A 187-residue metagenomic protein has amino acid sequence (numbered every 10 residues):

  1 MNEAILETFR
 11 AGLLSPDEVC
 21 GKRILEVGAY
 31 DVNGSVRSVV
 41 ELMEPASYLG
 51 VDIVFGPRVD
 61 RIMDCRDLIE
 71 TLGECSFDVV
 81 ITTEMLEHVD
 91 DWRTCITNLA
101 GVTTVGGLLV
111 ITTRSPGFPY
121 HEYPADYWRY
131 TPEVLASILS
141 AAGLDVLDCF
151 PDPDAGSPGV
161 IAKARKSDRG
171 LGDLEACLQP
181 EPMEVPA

Functional and structural regions predicted by a protein language model:
M1-A4, G21, C75, S167: Short, structured coil/loop segments at alpha-helix boundaries
M1-E18: Class I SAM-dependent methyltransferase Rossmann-like catalytic core, especially the SAM/SAH-binding loop
A11, C65, I69, A141-L144: Generic N-terminal initiation segments characterized by hydrophobic and/or small/turn-forming residues
S15, V59, T83-L86, D126 (+1 more regions): Short N-terminal micro-motifs specific to bacterial/archaeal maturation and metal-cluster initiation sites
K22-Y120, E133-A136: Conserved SAM-binding loop
D90-A187: S-adenosyl-L-methionine-dependent methyltransferase catalytic module, highlighting the catalytic core
